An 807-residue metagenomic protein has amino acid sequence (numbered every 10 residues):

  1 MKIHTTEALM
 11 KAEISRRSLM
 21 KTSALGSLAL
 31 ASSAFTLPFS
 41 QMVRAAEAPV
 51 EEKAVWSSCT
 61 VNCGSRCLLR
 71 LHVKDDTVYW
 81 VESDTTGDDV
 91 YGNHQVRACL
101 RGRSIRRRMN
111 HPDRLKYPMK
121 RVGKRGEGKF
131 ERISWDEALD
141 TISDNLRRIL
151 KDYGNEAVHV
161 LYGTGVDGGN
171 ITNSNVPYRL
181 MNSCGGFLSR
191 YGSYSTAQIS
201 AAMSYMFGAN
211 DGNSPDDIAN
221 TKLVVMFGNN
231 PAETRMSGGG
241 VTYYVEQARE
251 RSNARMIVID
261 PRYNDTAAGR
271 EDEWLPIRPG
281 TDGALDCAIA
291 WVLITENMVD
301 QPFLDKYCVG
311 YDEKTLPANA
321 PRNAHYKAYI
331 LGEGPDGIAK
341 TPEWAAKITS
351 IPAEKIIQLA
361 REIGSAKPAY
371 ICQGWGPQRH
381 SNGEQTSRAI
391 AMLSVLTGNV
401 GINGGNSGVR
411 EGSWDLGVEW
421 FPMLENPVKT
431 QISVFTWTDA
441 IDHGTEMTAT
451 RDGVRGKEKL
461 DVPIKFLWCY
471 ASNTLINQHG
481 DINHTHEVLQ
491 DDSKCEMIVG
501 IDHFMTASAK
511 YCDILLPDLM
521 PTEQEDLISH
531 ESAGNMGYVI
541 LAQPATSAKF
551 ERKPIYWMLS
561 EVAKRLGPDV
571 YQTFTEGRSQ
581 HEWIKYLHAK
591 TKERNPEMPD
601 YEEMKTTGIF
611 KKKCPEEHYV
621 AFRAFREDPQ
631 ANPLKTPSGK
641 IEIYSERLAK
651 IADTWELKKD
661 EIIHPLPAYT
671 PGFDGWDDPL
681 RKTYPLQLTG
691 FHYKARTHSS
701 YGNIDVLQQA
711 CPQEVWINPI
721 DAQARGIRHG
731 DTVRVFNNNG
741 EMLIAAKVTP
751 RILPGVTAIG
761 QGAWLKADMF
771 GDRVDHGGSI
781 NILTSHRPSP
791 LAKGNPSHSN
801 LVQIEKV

Functional and structural regions predicted by a protein language model:
K2-I3, S174-I259, T266, A284 (+4 more regions): Extended redox/cofactor-interaction regions of prokaryotic respiratory oxidoreductases
K2-M298, E343, K457, K465 (+4 more regions): N-terminal export/assembly segments and adjacent metallocofactor-ligating motifs of anaerobic energy-metabolism
R262-A366: Long, well-ordered, tryptophan-enriched scaffold segments
E271-I277, G537-A548: Short beta-alpha connecting loops at secondary-structure transitions that line or flank enzyme active sites
K306-V309, I363, N406-G417, T575-K590 (+1 more regions): A glycine-rich phosphate-binding loop feature that marks nucleotide/adenosyl-phosphate handling sites
R322-I441: Active-site phosphate/pyrophosphate-binding segments
E496-M497, P544-A563: Phosphate/diphosphate-binding loops
I555-T607, S699-Y701, D705-W716, I720-V807: Long, contiguous, secondary-structure-rich segments that constitute the structural scaffold of globular domains
